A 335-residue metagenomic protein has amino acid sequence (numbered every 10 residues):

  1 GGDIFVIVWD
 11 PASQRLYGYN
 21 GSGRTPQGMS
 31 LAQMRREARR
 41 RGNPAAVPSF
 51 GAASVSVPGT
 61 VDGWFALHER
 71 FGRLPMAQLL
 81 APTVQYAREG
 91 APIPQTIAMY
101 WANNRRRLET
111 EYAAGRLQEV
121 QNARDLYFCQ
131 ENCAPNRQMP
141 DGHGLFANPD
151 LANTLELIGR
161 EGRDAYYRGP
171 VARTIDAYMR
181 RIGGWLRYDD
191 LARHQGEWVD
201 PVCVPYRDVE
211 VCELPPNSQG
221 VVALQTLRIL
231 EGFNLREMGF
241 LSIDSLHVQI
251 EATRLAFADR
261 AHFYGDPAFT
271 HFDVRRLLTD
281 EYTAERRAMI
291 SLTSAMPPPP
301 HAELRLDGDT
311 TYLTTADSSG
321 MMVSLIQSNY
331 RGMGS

Functional and structural regions predicted by a protein language model:
G1-E161, Y167-R168, A172-S218, L278 (+1 more regions): Noncatalytic scaffold domains of N-terminal-nucleophile
D3-F5, V199-P201, A223, G308-L313 (+1 more regions): Short glycine-rich loop/turn motifs
R24, Y330-G332: A short acidic/small-residue loop/turn micro-motif
M29, G332-S335: A short, polar/charged loop-to-alpha-helix boundary motif
N132, G232-S328: Internal maturation/activation junctions in enzymes
